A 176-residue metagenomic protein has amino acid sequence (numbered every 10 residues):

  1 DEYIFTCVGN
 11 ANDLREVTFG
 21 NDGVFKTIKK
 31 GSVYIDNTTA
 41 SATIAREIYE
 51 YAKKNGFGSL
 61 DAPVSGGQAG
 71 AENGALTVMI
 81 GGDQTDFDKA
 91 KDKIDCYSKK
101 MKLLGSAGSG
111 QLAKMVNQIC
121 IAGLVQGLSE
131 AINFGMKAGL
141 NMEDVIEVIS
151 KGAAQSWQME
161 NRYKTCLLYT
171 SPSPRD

Functional and structural regions predicted by a protein language model:
D1-V33, A40: Rossmann-like NAD(P)-binding element
V8, T18, Y34, T39-I119: Rossmann-fold dinucleotide-binding core
V24-I28, Y51-A52, F134: A short helix-coil junction within the Rossmann-fold of NAD(P)-dependent oxidoreductases
T38-S41, S65, G152, S156 (+1 more regions): Short linear Ser/Thr-Pro motifs
K102-E160, T165-L168: Active-site-lining helix/loop region of Rossmann-like oxidoreductase modules
Y169-D176: Conserved small/polar residues in nucleotide/adenosyl-binding loops
